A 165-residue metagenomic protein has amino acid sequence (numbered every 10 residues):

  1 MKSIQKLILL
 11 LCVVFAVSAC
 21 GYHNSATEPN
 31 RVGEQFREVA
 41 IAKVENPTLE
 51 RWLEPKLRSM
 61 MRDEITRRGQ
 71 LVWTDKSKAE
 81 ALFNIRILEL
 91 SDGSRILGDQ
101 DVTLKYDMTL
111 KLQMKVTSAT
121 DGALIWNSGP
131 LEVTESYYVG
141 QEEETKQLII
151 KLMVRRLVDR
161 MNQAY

Functional and structural regions predicted by a protein language model:
M1-C20: Sec-dependent bacterial lipoprotein signal peptides
L11-V14, V44-E45, L53-M60, A81-E89 (+1 more regions): N-terminal start-of-chain detector that recognizes signal peptides and the immediate post-cleavage beginning
S18-Q70, K78, P130, D159-Y165: A structural "domain/chain start" motif
E28, R67-V72, K78-I125, T134-K146: Surface-exposed short loop/turn segments
E45, L49-L53, L57, L104-M108 (+1 more regions): Extracytoplasmic/periplasmic, Sec-exported soluble proteins
K146-Y165: Compositionally biased, intrinsically disordered linkers/stalks adjacent to structured regions
